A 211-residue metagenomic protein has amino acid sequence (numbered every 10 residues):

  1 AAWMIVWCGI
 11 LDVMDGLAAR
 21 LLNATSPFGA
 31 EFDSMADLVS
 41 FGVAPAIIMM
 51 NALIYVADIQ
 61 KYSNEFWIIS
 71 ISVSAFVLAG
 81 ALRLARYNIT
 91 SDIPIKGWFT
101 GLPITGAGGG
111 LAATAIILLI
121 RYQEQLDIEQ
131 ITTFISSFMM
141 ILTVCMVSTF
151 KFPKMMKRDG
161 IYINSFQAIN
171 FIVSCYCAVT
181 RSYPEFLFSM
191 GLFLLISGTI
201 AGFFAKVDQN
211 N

Functional and structural regions predicted by a protein language model:
A1-E31, E65-V77, F138: Membrane-embedded alpha-helical segments that form the functional core of polytopic membrane enzymes, especially those
A1-W3, A46-I71, T114-F134, V179-P184: Helix-coil boundary and interhelical linker segments in multi-pass alpha-helical membrane proteins
W3, N64-S91, K96-W98, P103: "…together with the soluble PPM/PP2C metallo-phosphatase catalytic core" -> "…together with the soluble PPM/PP2C
W7, P45, L78-A81, V144 (+1 more regions): Alpha-helical transmembrane segments of polytopic integral membrane proteins, especially the permease/helical cores
D15-A19, S40-I47: Alpha-helical transmembrane segments and their lipid-water interface positions in multi-pass membrane proteins
A19-L38, P94-L102: Juxtamembrane helix-capping/reentrant segments at transmembrane boundaries
R20-L21, M50-N51, R86: Transmembrane helix-loop junction
K96-N211: C-terminal membrane-associated helical module and adjoining short loops/tails
